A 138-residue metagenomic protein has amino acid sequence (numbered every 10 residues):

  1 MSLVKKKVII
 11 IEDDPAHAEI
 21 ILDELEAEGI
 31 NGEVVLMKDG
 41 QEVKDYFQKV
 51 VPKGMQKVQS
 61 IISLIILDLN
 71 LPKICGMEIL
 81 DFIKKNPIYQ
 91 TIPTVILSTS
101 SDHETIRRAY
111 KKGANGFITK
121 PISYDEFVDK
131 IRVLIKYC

Functional and structural regions predicted by a protein language model:
K6-A16, I21-E26, I65: Conserved acidic segment of CheY-like receiver
L36-L64: Acidic, metal-coordinating helix/loop segments flanking the phosphotransfer/catalytic sites of two-component signaling
D68: Active-site residues of response regulator receiver
P72, D102: The feature encodes the CheY-like receiver
I122-V133: C-terminal output helix
